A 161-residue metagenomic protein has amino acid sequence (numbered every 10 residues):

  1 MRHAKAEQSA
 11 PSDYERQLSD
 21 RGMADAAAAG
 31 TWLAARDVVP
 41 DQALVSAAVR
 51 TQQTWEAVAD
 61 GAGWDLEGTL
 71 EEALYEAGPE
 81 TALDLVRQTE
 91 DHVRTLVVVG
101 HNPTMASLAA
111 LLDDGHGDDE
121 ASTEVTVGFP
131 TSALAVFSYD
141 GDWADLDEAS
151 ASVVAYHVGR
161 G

Functional and structural regions predicted by a protein language model:
M1-A73, A77-T81, D113-D118: Active-site-proximal alpha-helix that buttresses catalytic centers in soluble enzyme cores
K5, A48-R50, P103, G141 (+1 more regions): Short, glycine/serine-rich, charged loops/turns that create anion-binding and catalytic segments at active sites
S9-A10, L108, L146: Residues that scaffold the ATP/ADP-binding catalytic core of kinase and kinase-like folds
R36-V38, T89-R94: Glycine-rich phosphate-binding loop signature in dinucleotide/nucleotide-binding domains
L83-Q88: Short, surface-exposed amphipathic charged segments that create phosphate/polyanion-binding patches used for binding
R94-D113: A glycine-rich beta-strand to alpha-helix segment that forms a phosphate/ribose-binding loop at ligand/cofactor sites
D113-S152, V158: Domain-level recognition of soluble alpha/beta enzyme cores, biased toward histidine phosphatases/phosphomutases
